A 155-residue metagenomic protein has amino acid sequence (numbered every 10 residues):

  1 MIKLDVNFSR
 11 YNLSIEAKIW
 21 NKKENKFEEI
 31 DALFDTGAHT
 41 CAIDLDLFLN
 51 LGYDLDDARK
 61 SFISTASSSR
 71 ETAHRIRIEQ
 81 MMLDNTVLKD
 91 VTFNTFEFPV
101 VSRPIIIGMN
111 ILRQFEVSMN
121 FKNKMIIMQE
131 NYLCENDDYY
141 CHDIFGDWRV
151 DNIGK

Functional and structural regions predicted by a protein language model:
M1-K155: Pepsin/retropepsin-fold aspartyl endopeptidases
